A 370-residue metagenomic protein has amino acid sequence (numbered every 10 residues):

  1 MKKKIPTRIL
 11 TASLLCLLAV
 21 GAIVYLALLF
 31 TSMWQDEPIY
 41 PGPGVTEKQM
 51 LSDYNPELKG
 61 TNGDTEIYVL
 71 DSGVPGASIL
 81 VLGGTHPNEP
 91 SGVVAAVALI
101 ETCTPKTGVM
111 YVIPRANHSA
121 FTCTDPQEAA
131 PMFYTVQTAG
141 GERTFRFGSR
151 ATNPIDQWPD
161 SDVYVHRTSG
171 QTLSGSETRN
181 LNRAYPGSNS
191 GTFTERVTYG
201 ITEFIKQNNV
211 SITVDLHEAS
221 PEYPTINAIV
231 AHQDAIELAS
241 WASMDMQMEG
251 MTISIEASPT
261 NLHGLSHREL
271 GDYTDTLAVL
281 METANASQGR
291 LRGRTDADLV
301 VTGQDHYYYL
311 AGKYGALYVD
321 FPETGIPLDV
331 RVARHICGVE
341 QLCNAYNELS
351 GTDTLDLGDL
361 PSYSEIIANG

Functional and structural regions predicted by a protein language model:
K2-Y54, T61-V69, T102, F193-T202 (+3 more regions): C-terminal accessory segments enriched in acidic
K59, V93: N-terminal active-site segment of His-dependent metallophosphoesterases
D71-S78: Proline/glycine-enriched tight loop/beta-turn segments at coil->beta junctions that connect or precede beta-strands
A77, P90, Q288-L291: Short, solvent-exposed loop/turn elements at domain surfaces
L80-G83: Short hydrophobic beta-strand that contains or immediately precedes a catalytic carboxylate
P87-S91, I100: Membrane-embedded segments
P90-S91, K106-M244: Active-site/substrate-binding loop(s) of hydrolase catalytic cores
A95-G108: A short, Lys/Arg-enriched amphipathic alpha-helix followed by its capping loop at the start of a domain
